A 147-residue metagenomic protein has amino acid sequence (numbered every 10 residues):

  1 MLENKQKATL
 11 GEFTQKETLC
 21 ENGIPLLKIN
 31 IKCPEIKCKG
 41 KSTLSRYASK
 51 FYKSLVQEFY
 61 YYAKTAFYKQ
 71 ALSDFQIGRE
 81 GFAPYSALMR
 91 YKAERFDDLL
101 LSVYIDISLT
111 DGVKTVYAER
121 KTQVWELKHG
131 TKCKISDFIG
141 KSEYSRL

Functional and structural regions predicted by a protein language model:
M1-L147: Compositionally biased intrinsically disordered regions enriched in Thr/Gly
